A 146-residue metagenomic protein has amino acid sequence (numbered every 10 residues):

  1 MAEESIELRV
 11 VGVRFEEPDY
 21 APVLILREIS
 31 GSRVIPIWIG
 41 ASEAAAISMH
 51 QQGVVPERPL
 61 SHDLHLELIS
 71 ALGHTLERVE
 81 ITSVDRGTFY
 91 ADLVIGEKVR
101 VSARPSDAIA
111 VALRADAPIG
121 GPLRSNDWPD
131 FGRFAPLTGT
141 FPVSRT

Functional and structural regions predicted by a protein language model:
M1-T146: Divalent-cation
